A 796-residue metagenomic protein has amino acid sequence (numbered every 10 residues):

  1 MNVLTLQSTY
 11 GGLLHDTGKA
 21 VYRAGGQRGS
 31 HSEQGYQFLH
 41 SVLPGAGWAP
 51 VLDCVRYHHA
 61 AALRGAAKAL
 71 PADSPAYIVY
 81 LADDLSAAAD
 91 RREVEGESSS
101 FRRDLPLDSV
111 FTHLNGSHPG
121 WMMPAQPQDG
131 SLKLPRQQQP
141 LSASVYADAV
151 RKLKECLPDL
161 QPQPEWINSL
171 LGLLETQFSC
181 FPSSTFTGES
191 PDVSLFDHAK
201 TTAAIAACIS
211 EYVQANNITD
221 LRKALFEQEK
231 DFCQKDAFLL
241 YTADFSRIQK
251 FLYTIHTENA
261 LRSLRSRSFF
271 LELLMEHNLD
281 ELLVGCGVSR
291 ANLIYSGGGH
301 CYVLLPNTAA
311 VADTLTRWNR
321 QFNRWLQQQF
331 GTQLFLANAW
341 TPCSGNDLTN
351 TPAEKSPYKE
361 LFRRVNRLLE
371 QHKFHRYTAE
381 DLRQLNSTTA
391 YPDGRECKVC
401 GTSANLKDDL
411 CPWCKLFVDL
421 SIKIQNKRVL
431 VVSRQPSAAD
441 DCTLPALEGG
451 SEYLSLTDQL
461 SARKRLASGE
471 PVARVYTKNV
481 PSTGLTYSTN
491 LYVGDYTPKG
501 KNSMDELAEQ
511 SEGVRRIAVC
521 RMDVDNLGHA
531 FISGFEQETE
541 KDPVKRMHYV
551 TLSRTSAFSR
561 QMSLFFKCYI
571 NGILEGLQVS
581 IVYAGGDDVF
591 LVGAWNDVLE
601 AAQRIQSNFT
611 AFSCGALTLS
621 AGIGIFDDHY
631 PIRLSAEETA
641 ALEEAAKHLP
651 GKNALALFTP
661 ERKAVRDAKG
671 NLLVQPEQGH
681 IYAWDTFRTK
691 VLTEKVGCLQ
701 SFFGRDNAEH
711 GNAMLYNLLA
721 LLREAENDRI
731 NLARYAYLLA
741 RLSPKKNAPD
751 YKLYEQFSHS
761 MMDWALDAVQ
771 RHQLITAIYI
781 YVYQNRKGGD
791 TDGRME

Functional and structural regions predicted by a protein language model:
M1-P135, L141, F178-P191, D197 (+3 more regions): Divalent metal-dependent catalytic cores for phosphoryl transfer on phosphate-bearing substrates
M1-Y10, A20, S32-G47, V193-Q228 (+1 more regions): Alpha-helical phosphate/pyrophosphate-handling elements in metalloenzyme active cores
F38, A203-Q214, F269-V288, T316-L326 (+5 more regions): Alpha-helical scaffold within the catalytic cores of cyclic-nucleotide enzymes
V51-H59, L239, A291-L304, G331-T349 (+4 more regions): A short glycine-enriched loop-to-beta-strand structural element that forms part of the catalytic core of nucleotide
P306, R317, Q321, W340 (+3 more regions): Cyclic nucleotide signaling catalytic output domains
W325-L336, R363-A379, F612-T618, E638-A664: Catalytic/regulatory signature loops of cyclic-dinucleotide turnover enzymes and related class III nucleotidyl cyclases
E370-S468: Cys/His-rich short segments
K652-E796: Long, compositionally biased charged/polar accessory segments in the mid-to-C-terminal portions of proteins
